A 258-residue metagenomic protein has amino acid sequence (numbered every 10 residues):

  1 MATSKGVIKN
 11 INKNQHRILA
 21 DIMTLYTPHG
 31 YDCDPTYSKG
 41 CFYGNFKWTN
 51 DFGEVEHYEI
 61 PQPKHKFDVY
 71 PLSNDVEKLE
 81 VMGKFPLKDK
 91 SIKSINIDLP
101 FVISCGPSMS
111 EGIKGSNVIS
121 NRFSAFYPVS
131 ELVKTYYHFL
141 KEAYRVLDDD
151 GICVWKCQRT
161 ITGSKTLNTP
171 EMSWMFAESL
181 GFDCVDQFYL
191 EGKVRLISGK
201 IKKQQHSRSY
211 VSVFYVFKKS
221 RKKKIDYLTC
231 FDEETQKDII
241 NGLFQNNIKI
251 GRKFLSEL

Functional and structural regions predicted by a protein language model:
M1-L258: Class I S-adenosyl-L-methionine-dependent methyltransferase catalytic core
